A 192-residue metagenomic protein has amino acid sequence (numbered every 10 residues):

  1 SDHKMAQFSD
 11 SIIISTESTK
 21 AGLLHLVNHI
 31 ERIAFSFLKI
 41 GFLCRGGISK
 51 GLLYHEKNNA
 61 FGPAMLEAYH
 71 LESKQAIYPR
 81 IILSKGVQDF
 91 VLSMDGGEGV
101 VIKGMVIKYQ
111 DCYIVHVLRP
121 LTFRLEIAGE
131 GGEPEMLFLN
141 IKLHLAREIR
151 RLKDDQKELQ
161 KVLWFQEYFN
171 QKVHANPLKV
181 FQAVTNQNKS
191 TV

Functional and structural regions predicted by a protein language model:
S1-K39: Catalytic NTP-binding/metal-coordinating core of nucleotidyl cyclase/transferase enzymes
A6-S15, F42-E56: A short glycine-enriched loop-to-beta-strand structural element that forms part of the catalytic core of nucleotide
E17, N58, G86: Surface loops and adjacent helix of pleckstrin homology
K20-L24, N58, G132, M136: Charge-dense, low-complexity intrinsically disordered segments
V27, E56-E72: Catalytic-core segments of nucleotide cyclases and related cyclic-nucleotide turnover enzymes
K39-G41, R45-G46, K50, E67-V87: Catalytic/regulatory signature loops of cyclic-dinucleotide turnover enzymes and related class III nucleotidyl cyclases
Y54-N58, D89-L92: Short, well-ordered, mixed-charge alpha-helical segments that flank or form enzyme active sites
I77-V192: Intrinsically disordered, glycine/charged-rich C-terminal tails and inter-domain linkers that flank nucleotidyl cyclase
